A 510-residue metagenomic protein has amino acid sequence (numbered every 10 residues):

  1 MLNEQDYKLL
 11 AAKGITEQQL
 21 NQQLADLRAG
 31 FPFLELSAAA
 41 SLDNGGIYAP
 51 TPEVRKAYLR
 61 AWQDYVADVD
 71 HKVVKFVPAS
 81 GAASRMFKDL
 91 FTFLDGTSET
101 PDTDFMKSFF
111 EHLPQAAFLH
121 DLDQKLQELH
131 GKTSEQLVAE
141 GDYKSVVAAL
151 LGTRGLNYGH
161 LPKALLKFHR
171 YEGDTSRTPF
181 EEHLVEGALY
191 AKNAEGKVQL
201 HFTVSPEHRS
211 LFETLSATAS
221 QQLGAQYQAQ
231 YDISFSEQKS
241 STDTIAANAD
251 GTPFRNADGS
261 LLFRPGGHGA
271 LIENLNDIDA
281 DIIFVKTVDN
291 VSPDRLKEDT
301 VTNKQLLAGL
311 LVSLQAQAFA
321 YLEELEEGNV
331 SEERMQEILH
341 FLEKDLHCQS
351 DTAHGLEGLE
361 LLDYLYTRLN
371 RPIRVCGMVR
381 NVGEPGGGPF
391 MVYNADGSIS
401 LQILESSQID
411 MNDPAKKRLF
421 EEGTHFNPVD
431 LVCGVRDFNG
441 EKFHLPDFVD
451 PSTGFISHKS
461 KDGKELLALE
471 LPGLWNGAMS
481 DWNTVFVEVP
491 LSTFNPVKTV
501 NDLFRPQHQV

Functional and structural regions predicted by a protein language model:
L2-L42, K192, A217, L356 (+6 more regions): Long, compositionally biased intrinsically disordered regions
L10, G14, A39-V382, G386 (+4 more regions): Domain-scale recognition of functional cores that engage charged ligands
H130-G141, Y158, D289, D294 (+2 more regions): Conserved catalytic alpha/beta cores of large enzymes that bind or transform nucleotide phosphates and polynucleotides
A219-G224, M391, N412-E421, L469-N476: Intrinsically disordered, low-complexity boundary segments flanking structured domains
I283, Y393-P428, D437, T453-H458: C-terminal, active-site-flanking charged/polar segments
